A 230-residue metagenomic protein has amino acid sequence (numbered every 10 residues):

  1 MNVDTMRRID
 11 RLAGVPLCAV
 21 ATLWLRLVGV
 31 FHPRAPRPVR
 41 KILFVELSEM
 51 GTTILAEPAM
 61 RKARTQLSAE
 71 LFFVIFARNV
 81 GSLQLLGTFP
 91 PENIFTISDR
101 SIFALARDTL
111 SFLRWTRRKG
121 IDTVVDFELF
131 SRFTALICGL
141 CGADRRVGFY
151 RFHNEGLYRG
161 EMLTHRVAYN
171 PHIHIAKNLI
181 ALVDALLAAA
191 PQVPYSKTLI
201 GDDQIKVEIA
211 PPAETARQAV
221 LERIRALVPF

Functional and structural regions predicted by a protein language model:
M1-F230: Catalytic machinery of carbohydrate-active enzymes, primarily nucleotide-sugar-dependent glycosyltransferases
